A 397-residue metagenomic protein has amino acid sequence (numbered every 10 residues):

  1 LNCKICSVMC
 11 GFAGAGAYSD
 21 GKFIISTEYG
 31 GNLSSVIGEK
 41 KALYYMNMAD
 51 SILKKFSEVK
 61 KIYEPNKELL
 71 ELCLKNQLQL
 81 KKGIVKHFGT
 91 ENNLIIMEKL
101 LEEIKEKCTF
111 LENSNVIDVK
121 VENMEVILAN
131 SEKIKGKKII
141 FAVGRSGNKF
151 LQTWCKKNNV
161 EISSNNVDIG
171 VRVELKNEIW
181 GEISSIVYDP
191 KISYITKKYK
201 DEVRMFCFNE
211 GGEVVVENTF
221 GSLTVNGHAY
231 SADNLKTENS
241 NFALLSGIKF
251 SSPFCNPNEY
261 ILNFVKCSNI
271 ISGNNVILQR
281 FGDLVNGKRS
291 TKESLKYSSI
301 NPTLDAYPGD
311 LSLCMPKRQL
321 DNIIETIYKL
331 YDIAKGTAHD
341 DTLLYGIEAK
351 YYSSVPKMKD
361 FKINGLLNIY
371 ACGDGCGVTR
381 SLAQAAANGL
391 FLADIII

Functional and structural regions predicted by a protein language model:
L1-N32, Y63-I397: Residues forming the flavin
I37-K41, Y45-L53: Conserved catalytic/binding loops enriched for acidic/polar residues
